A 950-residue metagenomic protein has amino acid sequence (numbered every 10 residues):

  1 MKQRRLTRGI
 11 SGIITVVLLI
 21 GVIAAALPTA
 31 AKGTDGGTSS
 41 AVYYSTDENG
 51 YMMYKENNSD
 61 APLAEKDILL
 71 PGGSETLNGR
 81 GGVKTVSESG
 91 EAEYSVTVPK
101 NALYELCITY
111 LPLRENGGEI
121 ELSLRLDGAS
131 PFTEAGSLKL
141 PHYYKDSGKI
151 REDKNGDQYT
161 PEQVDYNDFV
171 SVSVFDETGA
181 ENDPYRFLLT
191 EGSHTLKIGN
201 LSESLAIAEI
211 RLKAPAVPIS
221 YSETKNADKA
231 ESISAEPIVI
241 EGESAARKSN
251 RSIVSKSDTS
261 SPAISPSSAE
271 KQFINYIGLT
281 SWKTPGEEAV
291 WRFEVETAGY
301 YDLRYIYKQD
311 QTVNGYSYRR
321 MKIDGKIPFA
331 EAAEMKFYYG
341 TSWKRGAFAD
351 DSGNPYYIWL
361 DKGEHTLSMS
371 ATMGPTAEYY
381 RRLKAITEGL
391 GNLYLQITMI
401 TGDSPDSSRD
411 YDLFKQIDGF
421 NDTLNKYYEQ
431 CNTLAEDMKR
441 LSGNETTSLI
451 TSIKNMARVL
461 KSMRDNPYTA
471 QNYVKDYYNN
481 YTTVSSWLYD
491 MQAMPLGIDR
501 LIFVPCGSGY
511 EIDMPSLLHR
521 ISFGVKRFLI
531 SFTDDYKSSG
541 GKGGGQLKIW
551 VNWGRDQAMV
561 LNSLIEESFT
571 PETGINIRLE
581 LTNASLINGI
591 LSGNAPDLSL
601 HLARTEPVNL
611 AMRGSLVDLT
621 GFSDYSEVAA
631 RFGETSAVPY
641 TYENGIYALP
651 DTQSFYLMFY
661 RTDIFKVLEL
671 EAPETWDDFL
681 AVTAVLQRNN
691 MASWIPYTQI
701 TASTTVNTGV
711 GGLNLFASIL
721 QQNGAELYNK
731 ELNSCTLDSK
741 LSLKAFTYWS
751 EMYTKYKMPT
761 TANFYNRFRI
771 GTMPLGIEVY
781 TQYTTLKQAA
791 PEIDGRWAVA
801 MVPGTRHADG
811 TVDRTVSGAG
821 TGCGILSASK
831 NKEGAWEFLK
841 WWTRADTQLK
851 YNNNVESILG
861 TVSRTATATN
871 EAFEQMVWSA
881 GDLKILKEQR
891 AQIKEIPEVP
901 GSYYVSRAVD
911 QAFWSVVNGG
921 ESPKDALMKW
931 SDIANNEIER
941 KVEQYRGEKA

Functional and structural regions predicted by a protein language model:
K32-L501: Extracytoplasmic
K100, T297, K755, A790-S863 (+2 more regions): Extracytoplasmic/periplasmic substrate-recognition and gating elements
M438, T451, S462, N472-Y473 (+3 more regions): C-terminal capping/gating helix-and-loop segments adjacent to ligand/active sites or protein-protein/ligand interfaces
K526-G543, R604-L657, V667, L680 (+4 more regions): Hinge/lid segment of periplasmic solute-binding proteins
E567-E634, V638-P639, D663-E674, G771-L775 (+3 more regions): Extracytoplasmic "Venus flytrap"/periplasmic binding protein-like
Y642-D651, Y656, L680-C735, L741-S742 (+1 more regions): Extracytoplasmic/periplasmic solute-binding protein
E731-T761, V802: Glycine-centered hinge/linker elements that transmit conformational signals in sensory and ligand-binding systems
A800-G804, N853-Q911, S915, E943-A950: Long, aromatic- and glycine/proline-rich binding clefts that accommodate carbohydrate-like moieties
